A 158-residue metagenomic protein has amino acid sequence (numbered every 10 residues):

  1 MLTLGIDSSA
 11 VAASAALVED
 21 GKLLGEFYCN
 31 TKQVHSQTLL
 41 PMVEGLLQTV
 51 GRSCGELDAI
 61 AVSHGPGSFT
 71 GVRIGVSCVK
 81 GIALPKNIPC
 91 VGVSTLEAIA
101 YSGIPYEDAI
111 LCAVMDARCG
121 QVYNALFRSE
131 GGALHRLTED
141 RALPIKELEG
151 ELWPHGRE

Functional and structural regions predicted by a protein language model:
M1-H64: N-terminal beta-alpha supersecondary unit
V11, G65-P66, A117-G120: Short glycine-rich anion-binding loops that position phosphate/pyrophosphate groups of nucleotides and phosphorylated
K22, V34, P89-E158: Surface "functional belts" at beta-alpha junctions
Y28, G65, N87, E139-A142: A broad detector of the eukaryotic-type serine/threonine protein kinase catalytic domain
V43, C78-I82, I99-G103: Buried hydrophobic packing segments
L46-V50, P85, G103: Stable alpha-helical structural segments in soluble proteins, enriched in small hydrophobic residues
V62-C90, T95: DPxDG-like acidic metal-binding loop motif
